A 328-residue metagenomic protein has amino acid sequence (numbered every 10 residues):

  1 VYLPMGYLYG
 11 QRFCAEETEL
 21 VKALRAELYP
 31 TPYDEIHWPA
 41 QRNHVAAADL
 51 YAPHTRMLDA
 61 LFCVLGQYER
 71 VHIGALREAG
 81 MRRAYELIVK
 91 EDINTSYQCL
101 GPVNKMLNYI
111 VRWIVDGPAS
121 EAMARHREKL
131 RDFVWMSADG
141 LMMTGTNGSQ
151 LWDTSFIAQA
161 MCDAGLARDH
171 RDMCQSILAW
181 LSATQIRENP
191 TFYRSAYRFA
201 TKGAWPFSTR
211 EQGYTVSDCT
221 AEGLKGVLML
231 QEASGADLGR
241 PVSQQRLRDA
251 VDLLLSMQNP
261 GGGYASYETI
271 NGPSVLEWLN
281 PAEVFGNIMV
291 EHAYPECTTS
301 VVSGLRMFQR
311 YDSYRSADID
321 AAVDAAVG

Functional and structural regions predicted by a protein language model:
V1-G328: Preference for long, amphipathic alpha-helical scaffolds in soluble/luminal domains and all-alpha bundles
